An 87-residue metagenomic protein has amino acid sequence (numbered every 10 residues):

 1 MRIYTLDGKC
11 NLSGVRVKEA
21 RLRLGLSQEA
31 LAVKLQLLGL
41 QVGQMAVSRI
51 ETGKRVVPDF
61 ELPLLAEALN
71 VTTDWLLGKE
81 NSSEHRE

Functional and structural regions predicted by a protein language model:
M1-G8, E67, D74-E87: Short, charged recognition helix plus adjacent turn of helix-turn-helix-like nucleic-acid-binding domains
M1-L24: A short, Lys/Arg-rich alpha-helix, primarily the initiator
V15, E19, V33, R49 (+1 more regions): DNA-binding alpha-helical recognition surfaces that contact promoter or target DNA
V17, Q28, Q44, D59-L62: Helix-turn-helix DNA-binding elements, focusing on the entry/boundary residues of the two helices that contact DNA
L22, V33, E67: Alpha-helical residues within the helix-turn-helix
G25-I50: Short alpha-helical DNA-recognition segment
L35, E51, E61, E80: DNA major-groove recognition helix of helix-turn-helix
K54, P58-W75: DNA major-groove recognition helix of helix-turn-helix/homeodomain DNA-binding modules
